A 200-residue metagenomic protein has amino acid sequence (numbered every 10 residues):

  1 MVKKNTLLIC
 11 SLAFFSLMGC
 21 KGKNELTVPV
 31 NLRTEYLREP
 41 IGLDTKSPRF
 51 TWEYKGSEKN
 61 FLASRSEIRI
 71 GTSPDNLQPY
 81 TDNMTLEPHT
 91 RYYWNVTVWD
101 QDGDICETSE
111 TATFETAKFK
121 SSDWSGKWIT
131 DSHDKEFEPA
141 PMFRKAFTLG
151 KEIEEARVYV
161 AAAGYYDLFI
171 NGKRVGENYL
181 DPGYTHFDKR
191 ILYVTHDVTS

Functional and structural regions predicted by a protein language model:
L17-G19: C-terminal motif of bacterial Sec signal peptides marking the signal peptidase cleavage site
K23-E58, T111-K120: Pro/Thr/Ser/Gly-rich low-complexity, intrinsically disordered linker/stalk tracts
R49, R91-N95, E155-R157: Short, conserved beta-strand segments of beta-strand-rich sandwich/propeller modules, principally
F50, S66-I68, Y166-L168: Short beta-strand elements bearing conserved aromatic residues within extracellular beta-rich modules
Y54, F61-R91, T97, Q101-T108 (+1 more regions): Recognizes extended acidic, P/S/T-rich segments that occur within or adjacent to Ig-like beta-sandwich modules
Q78-T85, I170-S200: Beta-strand-rich ligand-recognition modules
E115-E138: Low-complexity, Pro/Ser/Thr- and charge-rich linker/hinge segments at domain boundaries
F147-G150, E154-G172: Aromatic-lined ligand-binding clefts that engage carbohydrates, nucleic acids, or primary amines
